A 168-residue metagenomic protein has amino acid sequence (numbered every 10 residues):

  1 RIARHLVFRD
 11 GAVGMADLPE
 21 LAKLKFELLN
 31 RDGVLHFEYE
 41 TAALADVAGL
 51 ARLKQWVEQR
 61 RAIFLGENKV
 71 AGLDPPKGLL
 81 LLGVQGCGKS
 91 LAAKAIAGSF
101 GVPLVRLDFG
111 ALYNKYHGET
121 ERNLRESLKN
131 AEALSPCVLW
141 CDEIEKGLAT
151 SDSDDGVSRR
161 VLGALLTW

Functional and structural regions predicted by a protein language model:
R1-A12, A16-L24: C-terminal helical "lid" of AAA+/P-loop NTPase domains
H5, E20-L21, H36, E40 (+3 more regions): Residue-level signal for alpha-helical context at structural boundaries
V7-V13, F37-T41, L104: Short, exposed beta-strand "edge-strand" segments with a Pro/Gly-rich flavor and a Y/T-containing core
V13-D17, A43, E67-N68: General structural signal for secondary-structure boundaries
M15, N30-V34, K69, L139: Residue-level signal for secondary-structure boundary elements
K25-L29: Helicase motor core with emphasis on the C-terminal RecA-like subdomain
R31-D46: Conserved adenine-nucleotide phosphate-binding loops and their immediately adjacent elements
A45-W168: Walker A/P-loop NTP-binding motif of AAA+ ATPase domains
